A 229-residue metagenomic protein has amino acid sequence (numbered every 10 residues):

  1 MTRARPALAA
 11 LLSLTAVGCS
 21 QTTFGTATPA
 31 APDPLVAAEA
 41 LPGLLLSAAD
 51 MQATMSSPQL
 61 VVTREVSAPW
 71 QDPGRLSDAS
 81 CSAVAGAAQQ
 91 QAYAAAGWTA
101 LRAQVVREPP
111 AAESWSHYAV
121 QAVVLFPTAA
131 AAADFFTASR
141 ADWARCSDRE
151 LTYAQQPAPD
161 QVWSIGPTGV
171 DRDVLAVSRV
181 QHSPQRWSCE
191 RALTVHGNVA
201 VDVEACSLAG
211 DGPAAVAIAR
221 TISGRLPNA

Functional and structural regions predicted by a protein language model:
M1-L12: N-terminal export and membrane-targeting signals
T15-G18: C-terminal motif of bacterial Sec signal peptides marking the signal peptidase cleavage site
S20-R107: N-terminal "mature-domain start" segment
S67-P69, W143-W187, A229: Short Gly/Thr-rich strand-loop-strand
R102-T137: A short acidic-to-branched-hydrophobic micro-motif
Y118-A119, Q185-R191: Short, surface-exposed coil-to-beta transition loops
V120-A122, T194-S207: Short, well-ordered beta-strand elements
E204-A229: Surface-exposed amphipathic alpha-helical segments
